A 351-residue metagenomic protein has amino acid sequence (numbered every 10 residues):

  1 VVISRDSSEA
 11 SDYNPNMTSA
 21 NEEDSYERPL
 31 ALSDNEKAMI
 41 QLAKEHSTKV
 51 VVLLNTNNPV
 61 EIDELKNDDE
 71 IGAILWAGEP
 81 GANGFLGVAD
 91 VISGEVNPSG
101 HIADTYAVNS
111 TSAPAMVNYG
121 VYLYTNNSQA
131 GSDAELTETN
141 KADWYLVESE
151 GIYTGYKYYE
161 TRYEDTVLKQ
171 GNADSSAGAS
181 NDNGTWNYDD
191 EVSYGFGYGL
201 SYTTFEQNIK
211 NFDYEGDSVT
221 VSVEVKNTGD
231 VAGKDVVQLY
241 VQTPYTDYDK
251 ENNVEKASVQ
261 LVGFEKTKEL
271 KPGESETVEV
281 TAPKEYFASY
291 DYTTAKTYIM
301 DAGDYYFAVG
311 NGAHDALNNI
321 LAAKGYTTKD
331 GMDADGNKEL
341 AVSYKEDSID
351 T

Functional and structural regions predicted by a protein language model:
V1-T351: C-terminal non-catalytic regions of proteins with extracellular/luminal or membrane-system context
